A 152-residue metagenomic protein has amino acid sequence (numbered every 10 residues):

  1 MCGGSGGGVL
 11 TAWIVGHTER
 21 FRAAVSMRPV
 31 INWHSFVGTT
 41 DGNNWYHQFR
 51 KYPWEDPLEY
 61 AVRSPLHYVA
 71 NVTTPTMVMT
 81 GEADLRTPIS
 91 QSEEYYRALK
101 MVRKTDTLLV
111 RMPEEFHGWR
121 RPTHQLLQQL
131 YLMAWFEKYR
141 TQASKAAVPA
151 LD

Functional and structural regions predicted by a protein language model:
M1-D152: Active-site-proximal cap/loop segments of hydrolase catalytic domains
